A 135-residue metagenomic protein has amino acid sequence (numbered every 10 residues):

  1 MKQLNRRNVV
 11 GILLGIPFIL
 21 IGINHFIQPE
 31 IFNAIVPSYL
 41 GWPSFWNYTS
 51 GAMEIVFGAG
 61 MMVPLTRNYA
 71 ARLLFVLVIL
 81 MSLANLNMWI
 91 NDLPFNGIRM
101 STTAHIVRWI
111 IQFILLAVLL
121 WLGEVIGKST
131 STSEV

Functional and structural regions predicted by a protein language model:
M1-V135: Membrane-interface extramembranous regions
